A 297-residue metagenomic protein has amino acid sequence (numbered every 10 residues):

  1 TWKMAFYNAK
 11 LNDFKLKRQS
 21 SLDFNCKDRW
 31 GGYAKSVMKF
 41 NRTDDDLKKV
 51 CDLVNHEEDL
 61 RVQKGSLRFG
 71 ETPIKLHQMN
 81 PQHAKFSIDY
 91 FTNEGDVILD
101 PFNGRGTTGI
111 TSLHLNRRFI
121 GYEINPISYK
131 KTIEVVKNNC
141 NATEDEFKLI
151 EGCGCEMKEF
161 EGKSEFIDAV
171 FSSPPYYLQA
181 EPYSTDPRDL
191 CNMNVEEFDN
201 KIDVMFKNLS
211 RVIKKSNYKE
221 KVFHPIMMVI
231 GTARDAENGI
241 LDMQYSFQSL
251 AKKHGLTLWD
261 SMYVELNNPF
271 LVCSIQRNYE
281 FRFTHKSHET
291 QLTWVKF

Functional and structural regions predicted by a protein language model:
T1-F297: Class I S-adenosyl-L-methionine-dependent methyltransferase catalytic core
